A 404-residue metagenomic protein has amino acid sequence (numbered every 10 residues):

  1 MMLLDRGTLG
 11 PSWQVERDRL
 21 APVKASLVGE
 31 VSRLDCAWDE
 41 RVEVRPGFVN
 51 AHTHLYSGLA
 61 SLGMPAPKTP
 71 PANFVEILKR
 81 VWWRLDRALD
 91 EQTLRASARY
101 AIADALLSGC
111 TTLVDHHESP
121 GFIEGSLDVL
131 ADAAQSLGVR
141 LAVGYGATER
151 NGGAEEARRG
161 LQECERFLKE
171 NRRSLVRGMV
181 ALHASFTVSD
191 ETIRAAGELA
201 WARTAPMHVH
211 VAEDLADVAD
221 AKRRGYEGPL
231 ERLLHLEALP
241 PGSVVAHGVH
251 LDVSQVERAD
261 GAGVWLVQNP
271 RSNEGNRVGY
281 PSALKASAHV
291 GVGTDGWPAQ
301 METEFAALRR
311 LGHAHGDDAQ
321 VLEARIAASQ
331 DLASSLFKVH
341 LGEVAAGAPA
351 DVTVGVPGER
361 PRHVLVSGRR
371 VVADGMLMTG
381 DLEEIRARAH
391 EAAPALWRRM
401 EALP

Functional and structural regions predicted by a protein language model:
M1-E30, R325-P404: Active-site microenvironment of metallo-dependent hydrolases
M1-P11, P22-R80, Q92, R99 (+1 more regions): Replace "His-x-His-based motif
E43, G63-V139, Q162-R172, H390-A392: Alpha-helical scaffold segments that flank or form the walls of functional sites
G47-T53, L113-D115, L141-Y145, G178-L182 (+4 more regions): Hydrophobic faces of well-ordered beta-strands that scaffold small-molecule active sites in alpha/beta enzyme cores
L59-L94, N151-G152, L215-P240, D260-W265 (+1 more regions): Active-site gating loops and adjacent loop-to-helix segments of metal-dependent hydrolytic enzymes
F122-V249: Metal-coordinating catalytic core of metallo-dependent amide/deamination hydrolases
G138-R140, A200-P206, A238-P241, R258-V267 (+2 more regions): Glycine-enriched alpha-helix->loop->beta-strand junction motifs that scaffold or abut catalytic
H235-G242, S282-G358, L365, R369: His/Asp/Glu-enriched, well-ordered alpha-helical/loop segment that forms or immediately abuts the divalent-metal
